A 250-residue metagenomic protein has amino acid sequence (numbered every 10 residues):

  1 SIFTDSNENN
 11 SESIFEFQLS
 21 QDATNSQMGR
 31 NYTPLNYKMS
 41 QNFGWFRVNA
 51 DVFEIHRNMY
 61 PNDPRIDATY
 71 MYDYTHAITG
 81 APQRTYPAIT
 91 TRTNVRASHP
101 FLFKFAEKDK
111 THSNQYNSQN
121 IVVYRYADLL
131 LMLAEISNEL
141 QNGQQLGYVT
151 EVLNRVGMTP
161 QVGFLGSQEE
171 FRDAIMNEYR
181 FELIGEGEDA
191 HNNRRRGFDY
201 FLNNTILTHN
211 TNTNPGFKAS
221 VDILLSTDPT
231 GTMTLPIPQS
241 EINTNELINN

Functional and structural regions predicted by a protein language model:
S1-G29, P64-N250: Acidic/polar-rich alpha-helix caps and helix-coil junctions
P34-F53: Short, cationic low-complexity segments
H56: Non-catalytic, low-structured ubiquitin/UBL-interacting segments
